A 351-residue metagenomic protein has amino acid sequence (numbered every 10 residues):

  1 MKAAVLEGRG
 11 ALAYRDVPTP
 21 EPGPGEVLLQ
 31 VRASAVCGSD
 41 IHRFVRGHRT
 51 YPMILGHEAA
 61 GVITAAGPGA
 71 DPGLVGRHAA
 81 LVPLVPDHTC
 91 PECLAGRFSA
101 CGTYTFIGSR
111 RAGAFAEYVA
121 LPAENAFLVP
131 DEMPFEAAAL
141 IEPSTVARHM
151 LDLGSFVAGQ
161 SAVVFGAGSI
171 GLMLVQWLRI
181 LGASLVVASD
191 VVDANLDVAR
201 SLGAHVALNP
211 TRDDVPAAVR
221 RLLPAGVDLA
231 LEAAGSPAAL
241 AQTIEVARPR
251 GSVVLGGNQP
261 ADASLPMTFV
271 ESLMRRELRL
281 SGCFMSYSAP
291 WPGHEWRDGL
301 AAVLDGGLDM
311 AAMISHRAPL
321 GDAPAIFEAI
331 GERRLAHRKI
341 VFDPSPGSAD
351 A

Functional and structural regions predicted by a protein language model:
E7, P18-T19, Y51-G56, I107-R111 (+1 more regions): Short Gly/Pro-enriched turn/cap motifs at secondary-structure boundaries
P18-S34, G47-P91, P130-E132: Glycine-rich beta-strand-centered segment in the early N-terminal region that forms part of a ligand/cofactor-binding
V85-F165: NAD(P)H dinucleotide-binding glycine-rich loop of Rossmann-like/cofactor-binding domains, especially the beta1-alpha1
A116, G159, A204, A225-D228 (+2 more regions): Local beta-strand N-terminus motif with an aromatic residue
M133-D213, A217: Mid-domain Rossmann-like dinucleotide-binding core that forms the NAD(H)/NADP(H) cofactor-binding site
G154, L202-R279, D350: Glycine-rich cofactor phosphate-binding loops and adjacent beta1-alpha1 units of small-molecule cofactor enzyme domains
R220, P224, A263-I314, P324-A325: C-terminal substrate-binding/catalytic core of Rossmann-like NAD(P)-dependent dehydrogenases/reductases
A225, A241-I244, H294-A351: C-terminal hydrophobic helical "lid"/dimerization subdomain of Rossmann-like NAD(P)H-dependent oxidoreductases
